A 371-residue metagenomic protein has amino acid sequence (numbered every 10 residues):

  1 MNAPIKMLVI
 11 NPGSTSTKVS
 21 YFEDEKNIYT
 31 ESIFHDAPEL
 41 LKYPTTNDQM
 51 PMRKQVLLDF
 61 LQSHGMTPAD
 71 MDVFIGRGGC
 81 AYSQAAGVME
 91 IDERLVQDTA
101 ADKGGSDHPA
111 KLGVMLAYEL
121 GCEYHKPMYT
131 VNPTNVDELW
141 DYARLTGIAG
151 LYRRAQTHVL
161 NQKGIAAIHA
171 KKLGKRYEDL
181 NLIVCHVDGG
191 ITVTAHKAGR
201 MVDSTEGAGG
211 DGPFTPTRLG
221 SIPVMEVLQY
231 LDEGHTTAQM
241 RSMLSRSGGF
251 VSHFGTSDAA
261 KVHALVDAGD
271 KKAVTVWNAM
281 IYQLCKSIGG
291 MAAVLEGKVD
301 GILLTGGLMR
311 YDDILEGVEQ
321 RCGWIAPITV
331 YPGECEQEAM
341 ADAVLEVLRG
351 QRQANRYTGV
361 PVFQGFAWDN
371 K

Functional and structural regions predicted by a protein language model:
M7-D48: Short glycine-rich, Thr/Ser-proximal phosphate-binding strand/loop in the N-terminal lobe of ATP-dependent enzymes
D59-D72, K172-R176, I288-D300: Phosphate/pyrophosphate-binding loops at sites that engage ATP/ADP/AMP, CoA/4′-phosphopantetheine, polyphosphate
L61-P109, P127, N135-T146: Short beta-strand-loop/turn "lid" adjacent to the catalytic site in phosphate-handling enzymes
L112-Y118, T130, D137, L145 (+4 more regions): Glycine-rich phosphate-binding loop plus the immediately following alpha-helix
S242-E296: Adenine-nucleotide phosphate-binding core of ATP-dependent small-molecule kinases
V299-V318: Glycine-rich phosphate-binding loops at beta-strand->alpha-helix junctions
D312, E316-D342: Conserved phosphate-binding/catalytic loops in two-lobed NTP-binding clefts
V330-K371: Structural signal for terminal/edge beta-strands and the immediately following C-terminal loop/tail that closes
